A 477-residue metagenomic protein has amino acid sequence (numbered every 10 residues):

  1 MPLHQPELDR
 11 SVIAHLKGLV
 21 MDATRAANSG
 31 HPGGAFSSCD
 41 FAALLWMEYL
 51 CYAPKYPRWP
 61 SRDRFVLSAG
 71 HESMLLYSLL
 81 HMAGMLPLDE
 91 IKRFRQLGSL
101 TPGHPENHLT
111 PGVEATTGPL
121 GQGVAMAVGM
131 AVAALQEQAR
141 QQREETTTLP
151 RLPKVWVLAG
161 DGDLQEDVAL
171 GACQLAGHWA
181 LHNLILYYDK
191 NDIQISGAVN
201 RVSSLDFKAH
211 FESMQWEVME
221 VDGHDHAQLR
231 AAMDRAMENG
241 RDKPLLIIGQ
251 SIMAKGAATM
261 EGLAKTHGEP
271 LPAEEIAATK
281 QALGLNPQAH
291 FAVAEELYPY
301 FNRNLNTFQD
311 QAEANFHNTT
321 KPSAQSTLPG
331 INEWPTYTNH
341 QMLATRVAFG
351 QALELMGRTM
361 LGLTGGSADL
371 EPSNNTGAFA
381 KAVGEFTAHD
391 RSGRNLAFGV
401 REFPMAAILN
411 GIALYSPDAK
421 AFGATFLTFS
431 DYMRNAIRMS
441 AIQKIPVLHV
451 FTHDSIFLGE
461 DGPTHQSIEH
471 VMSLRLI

Functional and structural regions predicted by a protein language model:
M1-K154, Y298, R303-I477: Thiamine diphosphate
P54-K55, L109-F301, G462, S467-H470 (+1 more regions): Glycine-rich ThDP/TPP pyrophosphate-binding loop and its adjacent helix/strand module within ThDP-dependent enzymes
